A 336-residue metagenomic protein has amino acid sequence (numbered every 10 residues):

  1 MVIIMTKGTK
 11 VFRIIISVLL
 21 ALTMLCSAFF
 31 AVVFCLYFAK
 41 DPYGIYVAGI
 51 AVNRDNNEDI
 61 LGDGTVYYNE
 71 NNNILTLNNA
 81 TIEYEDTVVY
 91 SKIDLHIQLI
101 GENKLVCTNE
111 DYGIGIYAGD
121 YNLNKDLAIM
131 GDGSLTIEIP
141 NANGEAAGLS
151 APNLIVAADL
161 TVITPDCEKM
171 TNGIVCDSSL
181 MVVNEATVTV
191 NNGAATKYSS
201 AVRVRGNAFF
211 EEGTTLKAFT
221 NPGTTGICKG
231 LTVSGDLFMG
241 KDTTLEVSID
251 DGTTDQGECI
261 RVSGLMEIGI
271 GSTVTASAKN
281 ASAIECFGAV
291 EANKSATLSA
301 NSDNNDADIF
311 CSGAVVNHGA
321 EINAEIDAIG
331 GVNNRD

Functional and structural regions predicted by a protein language model:
M1-I4: Short, Lys/Arg-enriched N-terminal segments with co-localized hydrophobic residues within the first ~10-30 amino acids
T6-T23: N-terminal Sec-pathway targeting helices
I14, F30-D336: A composition-driven surface/loop motif
L20-M24, A28-V32: Hydrophobic helical h-region of N-terminal Sec-dependent signal peptides in bacterial secretory/periplasmic proteins
